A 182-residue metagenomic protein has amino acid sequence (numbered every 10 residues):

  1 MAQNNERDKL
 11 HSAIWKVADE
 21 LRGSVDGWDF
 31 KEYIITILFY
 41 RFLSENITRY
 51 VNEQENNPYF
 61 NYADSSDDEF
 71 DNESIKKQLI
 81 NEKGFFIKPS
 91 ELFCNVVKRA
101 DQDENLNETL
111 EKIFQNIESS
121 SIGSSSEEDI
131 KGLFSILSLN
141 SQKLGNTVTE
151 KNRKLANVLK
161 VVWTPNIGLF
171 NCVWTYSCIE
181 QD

Functional and structural regions predicted by a protein language model:
M1-D182: Non-catalytic, mostly N-terminal accessory regions of nucleic-acid modification and defense proteins
